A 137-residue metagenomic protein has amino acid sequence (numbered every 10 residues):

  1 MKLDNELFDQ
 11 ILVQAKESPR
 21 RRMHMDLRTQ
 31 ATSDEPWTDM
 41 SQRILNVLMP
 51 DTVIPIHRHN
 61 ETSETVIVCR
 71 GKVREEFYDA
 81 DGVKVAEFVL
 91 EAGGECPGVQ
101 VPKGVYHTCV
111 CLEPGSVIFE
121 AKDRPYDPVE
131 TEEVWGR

Functional and structural regions predicted by a protein language model:
M1-M40, A86-E91: A short, N-terminal "cap"/entry segment at the start of jelly-roll beta-barrel domains of the cupin/DSBH fold
L7-I11, V83-V89, G93, T108-R137: Double-stranded beta-helix
D34-W37, I54-H59, I67, V110-C111: Short histidine-centered beta-strand/loop micro-motifs that create catalytic or ligand/metal-coordination sites
I44-E61: Conserved short histidine dyad/triad with adjacent acidic residue
L45, T65, T108-C109: Short, surface-exposed charged micro-motifs
P55-H57, E75-F77, G98-V101, H107-L112 (+1 more regions): Short beta-strand His + acidic residue motifs that chelate non-heme Fe in jelly-roll/DSBH and cupin folds
E61-D81: Glycine- and acidic-residue-biased ligand/ion/polar-headgroup-sensing regions
